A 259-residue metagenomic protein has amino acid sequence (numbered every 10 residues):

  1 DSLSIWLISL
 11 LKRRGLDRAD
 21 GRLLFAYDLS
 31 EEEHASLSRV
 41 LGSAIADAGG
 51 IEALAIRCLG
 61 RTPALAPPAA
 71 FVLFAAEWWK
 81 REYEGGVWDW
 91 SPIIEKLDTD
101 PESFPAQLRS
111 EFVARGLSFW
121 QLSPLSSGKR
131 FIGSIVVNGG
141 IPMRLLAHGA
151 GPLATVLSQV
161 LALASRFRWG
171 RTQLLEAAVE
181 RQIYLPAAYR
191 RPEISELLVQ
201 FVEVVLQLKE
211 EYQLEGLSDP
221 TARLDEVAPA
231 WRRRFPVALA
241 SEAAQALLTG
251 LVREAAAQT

Functional and structural regions predicted by a protein language model:
D1-T259: Long lumenal/extracellular ectodomains of secretory and single-pass membrane proteins
